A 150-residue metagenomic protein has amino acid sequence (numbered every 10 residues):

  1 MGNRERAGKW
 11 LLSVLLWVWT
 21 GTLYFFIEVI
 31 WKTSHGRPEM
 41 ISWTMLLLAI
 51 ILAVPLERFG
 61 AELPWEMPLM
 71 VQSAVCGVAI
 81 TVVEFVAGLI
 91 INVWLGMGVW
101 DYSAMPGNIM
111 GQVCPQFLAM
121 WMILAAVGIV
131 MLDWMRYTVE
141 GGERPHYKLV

Functional and structural regions predicted by a protein language model:
M1-V150: Aromatic-rich, lipid-facing transmembrane alpha helices and their immediate juxtamembrane interface loops in integral
